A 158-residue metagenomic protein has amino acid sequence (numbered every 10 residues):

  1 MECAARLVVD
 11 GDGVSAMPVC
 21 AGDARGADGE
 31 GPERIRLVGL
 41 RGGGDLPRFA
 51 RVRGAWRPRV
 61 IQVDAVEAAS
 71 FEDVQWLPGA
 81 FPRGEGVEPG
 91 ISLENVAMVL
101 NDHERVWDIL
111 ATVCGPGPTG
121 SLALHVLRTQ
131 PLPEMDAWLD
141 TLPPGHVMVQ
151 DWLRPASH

Functional and structural regions predicted by a protein language model:
M1-H158: OB-fold and OB-like single-stranded nucleic-acid-recognition modules and their adjacent interaction interfaces
